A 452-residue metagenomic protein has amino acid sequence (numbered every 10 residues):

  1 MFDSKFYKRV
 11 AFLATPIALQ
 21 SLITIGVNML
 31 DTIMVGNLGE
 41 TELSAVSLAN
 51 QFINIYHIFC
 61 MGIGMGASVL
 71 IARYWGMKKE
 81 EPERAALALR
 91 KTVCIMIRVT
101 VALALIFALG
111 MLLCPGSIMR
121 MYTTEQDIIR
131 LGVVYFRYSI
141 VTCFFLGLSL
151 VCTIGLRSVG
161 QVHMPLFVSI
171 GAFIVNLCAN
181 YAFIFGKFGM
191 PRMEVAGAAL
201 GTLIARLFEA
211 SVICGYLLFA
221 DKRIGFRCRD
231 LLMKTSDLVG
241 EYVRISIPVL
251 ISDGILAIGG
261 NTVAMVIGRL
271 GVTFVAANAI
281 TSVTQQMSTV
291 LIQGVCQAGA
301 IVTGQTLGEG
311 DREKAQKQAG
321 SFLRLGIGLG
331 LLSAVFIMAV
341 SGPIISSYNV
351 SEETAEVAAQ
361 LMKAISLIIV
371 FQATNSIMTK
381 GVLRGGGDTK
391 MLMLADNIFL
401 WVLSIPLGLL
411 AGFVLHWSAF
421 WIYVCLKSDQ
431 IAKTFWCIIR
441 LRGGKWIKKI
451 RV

Functional and structural regions predicted by a protein language model:
M1-I17, I71-F144, M190-I247, T303-I369 (+1 more regions): Short alpha-helical transmembrane segments in multi-pass integral membrane proteins
F2-I33, N37-L38, N54-G66, V101-A108 (+6 more regions): N-terminal transmembrane alpha-helices
F12-D31, Y138, S149, A172 (+5 more regions): Transmembrane helical elements of multi-pass membrane transporters/channels
L22, G26-S44, M119-Q126, A182-M193 (+4 more regions): Helix-terminus/linker motif at the lipid-water interface of multi-pass membrane proteins
T24, N28-D31, V35, H57-G64 (+17 more regions): Alpha-helical transmembrane segments and their lipid-water interface positions in multi-pass membrane proteins
V35-N54, D127-L131, V195-G197, D237-I245 (+4 more regions): Interfacial/gating helices of multi-pass transporter permease domains
L43-L109, L146-P165, A264, V275-S341 (+1 more regions): Small-residue-rich hydrophobic transmembrane alpha-helices
G64, S68, S139-S158, P165-N176 (+6 more regions): Short runs within selected transmembrane alpha-helices of multi-pass transporters and secretion channels
